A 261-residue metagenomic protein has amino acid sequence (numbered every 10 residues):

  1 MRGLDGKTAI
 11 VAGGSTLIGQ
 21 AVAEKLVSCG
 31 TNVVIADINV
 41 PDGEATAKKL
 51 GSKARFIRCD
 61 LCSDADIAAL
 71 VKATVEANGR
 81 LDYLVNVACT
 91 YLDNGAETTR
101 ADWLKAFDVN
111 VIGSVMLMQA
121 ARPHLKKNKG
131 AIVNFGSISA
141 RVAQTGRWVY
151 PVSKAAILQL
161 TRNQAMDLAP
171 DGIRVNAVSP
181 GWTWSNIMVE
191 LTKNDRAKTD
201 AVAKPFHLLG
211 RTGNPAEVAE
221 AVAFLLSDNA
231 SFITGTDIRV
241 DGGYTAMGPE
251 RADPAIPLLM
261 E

Functional and structural regions predicted by a protein language model:
R2-V34: Canonical Rossmann dinucleotide-binding motif of NAD(H)/NADP(H)-dependent dehydrogenases/reductases, specifically
N94-F107, A203: Substrate-binding pocket helix/loop in short-chain dehydrogenase/reductase
T98, A143-V152, N163-Q164, L191: Active-site loop-to-helix junction immediately N-terminal to the catalytic Tyr of the SDR YXXXK motif in Rossmann-fold
M118, S153, T161: Active-site helix of classical SDR
P123, M166-P170, S231: Alpha-helical segment proximal to the catalytic Tyr-Lys
S137: Residue(s) in the substrate-gating loop at a strand-loop-helix junction that position the organic substrate next
A177, R196-I233, V240-G242: C-terminal helical subdomain
